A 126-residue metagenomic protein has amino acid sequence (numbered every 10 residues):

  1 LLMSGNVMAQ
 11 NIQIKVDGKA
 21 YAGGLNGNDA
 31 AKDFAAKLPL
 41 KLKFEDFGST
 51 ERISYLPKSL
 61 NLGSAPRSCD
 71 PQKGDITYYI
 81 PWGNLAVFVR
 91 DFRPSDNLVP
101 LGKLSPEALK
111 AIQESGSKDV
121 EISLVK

Functional and structural regions predicted by a protein language model:
Q10, K19, P81-G83, G116-V120: Envelope-exposed proteins and targeting segments
Q10-Y55, S59-L62: N-terminal secretory signal peptides
Q13, G102-K126: Well-ordered alpha/beta subsegment
P66-D70: Short, surface-exposed secondary-structure edge patches
K73-D75: Loop/turn positions that initiate beta-strands
I80-E107: Beta-strand-rich cores of mature extracytoplasmic or soluble domains
